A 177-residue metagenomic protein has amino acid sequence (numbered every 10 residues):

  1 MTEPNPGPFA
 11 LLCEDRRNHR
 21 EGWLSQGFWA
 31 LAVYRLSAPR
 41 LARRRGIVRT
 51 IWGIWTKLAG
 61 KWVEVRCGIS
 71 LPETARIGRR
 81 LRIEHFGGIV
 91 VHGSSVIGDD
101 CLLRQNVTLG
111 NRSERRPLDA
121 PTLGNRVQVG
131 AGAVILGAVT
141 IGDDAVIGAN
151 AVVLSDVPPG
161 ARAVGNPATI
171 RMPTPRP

Functional and structural regions predicted by a protein language model:
M1-C67, R176-P177: Terminal amphipathic alpha-helical/low-complexity segments used for targeting or macromolecular assembly
C67, P72-E73, G78-R79, E84-G93 (+11 more regions): Left-handed beta-helix
